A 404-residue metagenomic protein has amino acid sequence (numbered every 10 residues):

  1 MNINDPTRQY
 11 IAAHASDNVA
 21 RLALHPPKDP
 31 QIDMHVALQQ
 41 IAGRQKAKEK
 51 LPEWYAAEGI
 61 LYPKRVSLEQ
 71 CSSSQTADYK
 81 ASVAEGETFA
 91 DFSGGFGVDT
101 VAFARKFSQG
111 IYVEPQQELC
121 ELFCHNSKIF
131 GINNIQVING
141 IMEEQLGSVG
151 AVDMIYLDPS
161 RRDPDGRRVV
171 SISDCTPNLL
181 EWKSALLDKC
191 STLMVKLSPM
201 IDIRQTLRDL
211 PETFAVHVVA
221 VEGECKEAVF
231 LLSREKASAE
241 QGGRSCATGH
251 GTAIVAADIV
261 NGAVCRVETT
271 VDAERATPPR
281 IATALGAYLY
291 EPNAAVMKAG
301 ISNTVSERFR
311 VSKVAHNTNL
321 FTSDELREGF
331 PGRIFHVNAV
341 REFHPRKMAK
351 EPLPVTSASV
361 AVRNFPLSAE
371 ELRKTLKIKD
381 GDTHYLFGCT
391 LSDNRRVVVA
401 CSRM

Functional and structural regions predicted by a protein language model:
M1-M404: SAM-dependent transferase fold signal centered on methyltransferase-like domains, encompassing both Class I
